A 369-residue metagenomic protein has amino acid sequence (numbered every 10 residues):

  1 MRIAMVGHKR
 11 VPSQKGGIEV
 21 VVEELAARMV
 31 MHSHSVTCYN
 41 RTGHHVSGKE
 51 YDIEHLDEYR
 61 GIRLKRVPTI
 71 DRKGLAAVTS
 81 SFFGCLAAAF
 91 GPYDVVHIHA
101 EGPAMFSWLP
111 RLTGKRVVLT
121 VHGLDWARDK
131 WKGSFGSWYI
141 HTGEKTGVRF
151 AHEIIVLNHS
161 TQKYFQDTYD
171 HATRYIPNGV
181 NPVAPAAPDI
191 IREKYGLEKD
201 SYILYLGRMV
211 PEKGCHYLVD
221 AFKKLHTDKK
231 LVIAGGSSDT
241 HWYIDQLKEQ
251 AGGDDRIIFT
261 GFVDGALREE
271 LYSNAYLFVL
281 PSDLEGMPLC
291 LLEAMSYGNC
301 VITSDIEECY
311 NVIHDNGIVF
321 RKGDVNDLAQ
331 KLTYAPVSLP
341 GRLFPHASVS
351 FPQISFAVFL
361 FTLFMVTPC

Functional and structural regions predicted by a protein language model:
V20, S201, Y205, V210-K224: A conserved mid-protein helix/loop that constitutes part of the nucleotide-sugar donor-binding site
L75-A89, Y93-W126: An aromatic- and histidine-rich active-site surface loop
L86-A89, L112, G136-I154: Membrane-proximal helix-turn-helix segments that form the acceptor-binding/catalytic region of lipid-linked
R116, A127-T146, K163, A186: Nucleotide-sugar donor phosphate/pyrophosphate-binding loop at the beta->alpha transition of glycosyltransferases
I244-V263: Nucleotide-activated donor-binding/catalytic signature segment of Leloir-type glycosyltransferases, i.e., the conserved
D283: Aromatic "clamp/platform" in nucleotide-sugar-dependent glycosyltransferases that forms part of the donor/acceptor
C300-T303: Short hydrophobic beta-strand element within catalytic cores of glycosyltransferases and related nucleotide-activated
I318-V325, T333-S338: Conserved acidic donor-binding segment of nucleotide-sugar-dependent glycosyltransferases
